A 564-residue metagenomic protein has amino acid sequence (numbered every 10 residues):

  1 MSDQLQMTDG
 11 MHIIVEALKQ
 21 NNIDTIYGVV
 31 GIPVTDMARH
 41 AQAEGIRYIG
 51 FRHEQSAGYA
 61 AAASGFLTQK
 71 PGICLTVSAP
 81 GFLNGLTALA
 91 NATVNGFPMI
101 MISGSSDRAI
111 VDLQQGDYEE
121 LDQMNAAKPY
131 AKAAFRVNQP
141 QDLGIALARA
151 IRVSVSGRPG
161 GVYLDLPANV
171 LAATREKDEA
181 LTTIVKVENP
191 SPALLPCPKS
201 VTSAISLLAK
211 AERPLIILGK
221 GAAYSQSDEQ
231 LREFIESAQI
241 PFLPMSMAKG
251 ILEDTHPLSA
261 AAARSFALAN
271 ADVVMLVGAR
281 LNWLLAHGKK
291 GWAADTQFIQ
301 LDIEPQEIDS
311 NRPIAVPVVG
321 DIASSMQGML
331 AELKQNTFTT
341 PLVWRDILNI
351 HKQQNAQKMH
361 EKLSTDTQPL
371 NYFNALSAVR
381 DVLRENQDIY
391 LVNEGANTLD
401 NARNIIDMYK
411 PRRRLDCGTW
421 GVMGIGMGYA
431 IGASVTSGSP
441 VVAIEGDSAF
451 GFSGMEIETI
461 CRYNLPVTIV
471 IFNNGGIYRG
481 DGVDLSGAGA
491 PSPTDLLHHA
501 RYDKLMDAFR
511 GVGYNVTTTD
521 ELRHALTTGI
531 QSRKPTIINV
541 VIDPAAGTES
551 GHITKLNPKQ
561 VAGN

Functional and structural regions predicted by a protein language model:
S2-L5, Q141, D295-G395, T519-T528 (+1 more regions): Phosphate/pyrophosphate-binding active-site segments
S2-T339, V382, P466-I469, R501 (+2 more regions): N-terminal alpha/beta PP-like core and its mobile active-site loop of ThDP/TPP-dependent enzymes
M11-V15, N22, V29-I32, M37-R39 (+2 more regions): Active-site diphosphate/adenylate-binding microenvironment
I110-L121, S265-L268, W292, D309-N311 (+3 more regions): Thiamine diphosphate
Y130, A378-Q387, M506-V512: A structural motif corresponding to the C-terminal end of an alpha-helix and its immediate exit/capping segment
Y163, Q300, V392, I444-E445: Generic enzyme active-site microenvironment
D165-V170, A396-N397, D543: A glycine-rich phosphate-binding loop feature that marks nucleotide/adenosyl-phosphate handling sites
G219-Y224, S364-T365, G446-S448: Conserved short loop/turn motifs at secondary-structure junctions
